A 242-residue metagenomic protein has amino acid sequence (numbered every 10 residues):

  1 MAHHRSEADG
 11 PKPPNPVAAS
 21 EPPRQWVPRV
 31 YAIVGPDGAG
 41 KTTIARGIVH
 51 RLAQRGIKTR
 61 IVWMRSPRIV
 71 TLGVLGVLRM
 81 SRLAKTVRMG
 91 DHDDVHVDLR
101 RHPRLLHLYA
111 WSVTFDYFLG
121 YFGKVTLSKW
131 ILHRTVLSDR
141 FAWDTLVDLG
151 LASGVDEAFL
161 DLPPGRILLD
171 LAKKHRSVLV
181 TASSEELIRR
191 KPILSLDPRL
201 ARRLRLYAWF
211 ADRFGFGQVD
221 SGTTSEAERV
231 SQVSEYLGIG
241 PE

Functional and structural regions predicted by a protein language model:
R5, E185-E242: NTP-dependent small-molecule kinase module
I33: Hydrophobic anchor at the beta1->P-loop junction of P-loop NTPases
P36: P-loop (Walker A) phosphate-binding loop of NTP-binding proteins
K41: Conserved lysine of the Walker
I44: Hydrophobic positions on the alpha1 helix immediately C-terminal to the Walker A/P-loop
R55-T71: Short beta-strand-centered segment that lines the nucleotide-binding/catalytic pocket of NTP-utilizing
S66-G154, A158: ATP-dependent small-molecule kinase phosphotransfer cores that center on conserved nucleotide phosphate-binding segments
R140-W209: A glycine- and Lys/Arg-enriched "phosphate-lid" helix/loop adjacent to the NTP-binding pocket of small-molecule kinases
